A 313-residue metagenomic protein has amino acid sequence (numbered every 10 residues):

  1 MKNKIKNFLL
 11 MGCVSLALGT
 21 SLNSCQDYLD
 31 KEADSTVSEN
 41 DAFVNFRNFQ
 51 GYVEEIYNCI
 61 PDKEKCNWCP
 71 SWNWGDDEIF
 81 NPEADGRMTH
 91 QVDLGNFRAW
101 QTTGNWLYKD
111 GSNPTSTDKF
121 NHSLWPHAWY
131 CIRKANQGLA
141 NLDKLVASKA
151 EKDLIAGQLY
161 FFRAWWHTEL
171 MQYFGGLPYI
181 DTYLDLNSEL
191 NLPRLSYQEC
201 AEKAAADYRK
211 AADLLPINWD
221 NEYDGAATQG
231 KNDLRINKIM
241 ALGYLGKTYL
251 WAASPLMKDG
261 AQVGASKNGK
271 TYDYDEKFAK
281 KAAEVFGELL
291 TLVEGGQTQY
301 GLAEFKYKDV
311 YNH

Functional and structural regions predicted by a protein language model:
M1-D34: Bacterial Sec-dependent N-terminal signal peptides
C25-N81, E276, K308: Membrane-proximal, proline-rich intrinsically disordered regions
Q26-Y28, G243, K247, P255: Surface-exposed extracellular loop regions of Gram-negative outer-membrane beta-barrel proteins
N40, N67-G86, P216-M240, L256-H313: Short, surface-exposed recognition loops and adjoining beta-strand edges that mediate ligand/DNA contacts, enriched
N45-F46, Q50-E54, N58-W68, Q91-F174 (+1 more regions): Conserved, well-structured interaction surfaces
M171-Q172, P178, W219, W251-G260: Short coil/turn linking the two alpha-helices of tandem helical-hairpin repeats
